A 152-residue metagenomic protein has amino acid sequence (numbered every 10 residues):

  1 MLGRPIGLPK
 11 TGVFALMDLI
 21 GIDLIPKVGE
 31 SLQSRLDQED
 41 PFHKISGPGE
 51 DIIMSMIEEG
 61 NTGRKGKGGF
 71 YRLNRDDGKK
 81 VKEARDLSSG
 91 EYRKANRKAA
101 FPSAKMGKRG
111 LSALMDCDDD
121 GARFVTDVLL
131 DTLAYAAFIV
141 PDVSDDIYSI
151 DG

Functional and structural regions predicted by a protein language model:
M1-G152: N-terminal glycine-rich phosphate-binding loop for ADP-containing cofactors
